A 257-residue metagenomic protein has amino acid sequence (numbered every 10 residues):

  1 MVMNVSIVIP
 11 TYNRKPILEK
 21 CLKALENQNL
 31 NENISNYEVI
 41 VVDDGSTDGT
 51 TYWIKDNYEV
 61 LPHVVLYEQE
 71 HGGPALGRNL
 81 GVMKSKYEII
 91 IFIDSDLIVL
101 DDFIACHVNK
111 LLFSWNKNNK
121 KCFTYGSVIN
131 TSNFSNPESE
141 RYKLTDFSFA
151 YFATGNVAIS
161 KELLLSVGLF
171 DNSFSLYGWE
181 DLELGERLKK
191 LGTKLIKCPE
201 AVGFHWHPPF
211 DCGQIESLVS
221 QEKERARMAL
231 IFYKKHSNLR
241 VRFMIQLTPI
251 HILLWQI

Functional and structural regions predicted by a protein language model:
V5-I17, C21, Q28, V42 (+1 more regions): A conserved hydrophobic helix/loop-capping motif in glycosyltransferases and polysaccharide synthases
A24, D43-Y52, D94-L97: A conserved acidic beta->alpha catalytic loop
A24-S35: Short, acidic, metal-binding catalytic loop of nucleotide-sugar glycosyltransferases
Q69-S85: Glycine-rich, basic loop-to-helix element that forms the pyrophosphate-binding segment of sugar-nucleotide handling
I90: Short aromatic/hydrophobic "clamp" motif used to bind/position activated sugar donors
D102-P137: Conserved donor NDP-sugar-binding/catalytic core segment of glycosyltransferases
V157-I159, L163-G168, F174-V202: A short, conserved alpha-helix in the catalytic core of glycosyltransferases
E200-G203, G213-R242: Catalytic core of nucleotide-sugar-dependent glycosyltransferases
